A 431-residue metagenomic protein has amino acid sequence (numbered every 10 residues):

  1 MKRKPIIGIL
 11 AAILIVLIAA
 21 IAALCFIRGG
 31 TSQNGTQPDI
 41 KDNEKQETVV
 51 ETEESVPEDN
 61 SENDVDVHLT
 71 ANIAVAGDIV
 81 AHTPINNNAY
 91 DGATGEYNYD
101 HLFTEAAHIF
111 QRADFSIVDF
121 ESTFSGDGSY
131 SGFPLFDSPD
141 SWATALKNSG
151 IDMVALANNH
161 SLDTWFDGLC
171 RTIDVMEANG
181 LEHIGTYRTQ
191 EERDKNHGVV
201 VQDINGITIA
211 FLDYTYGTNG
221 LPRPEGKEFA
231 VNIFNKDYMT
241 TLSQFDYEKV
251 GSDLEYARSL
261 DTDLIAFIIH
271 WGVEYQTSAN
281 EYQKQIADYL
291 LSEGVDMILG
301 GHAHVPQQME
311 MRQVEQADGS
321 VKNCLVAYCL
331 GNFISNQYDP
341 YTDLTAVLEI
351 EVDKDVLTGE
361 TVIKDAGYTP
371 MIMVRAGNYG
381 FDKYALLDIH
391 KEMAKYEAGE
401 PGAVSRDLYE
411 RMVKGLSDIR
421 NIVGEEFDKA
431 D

Functional and structural regions predicted by a protein language model:
M1-P5: Positively charged n-region of N-terminal signal peptides that target proteins for export
I7-G30, P38-D431: Acidic, metal/ion-coordinating pockets
